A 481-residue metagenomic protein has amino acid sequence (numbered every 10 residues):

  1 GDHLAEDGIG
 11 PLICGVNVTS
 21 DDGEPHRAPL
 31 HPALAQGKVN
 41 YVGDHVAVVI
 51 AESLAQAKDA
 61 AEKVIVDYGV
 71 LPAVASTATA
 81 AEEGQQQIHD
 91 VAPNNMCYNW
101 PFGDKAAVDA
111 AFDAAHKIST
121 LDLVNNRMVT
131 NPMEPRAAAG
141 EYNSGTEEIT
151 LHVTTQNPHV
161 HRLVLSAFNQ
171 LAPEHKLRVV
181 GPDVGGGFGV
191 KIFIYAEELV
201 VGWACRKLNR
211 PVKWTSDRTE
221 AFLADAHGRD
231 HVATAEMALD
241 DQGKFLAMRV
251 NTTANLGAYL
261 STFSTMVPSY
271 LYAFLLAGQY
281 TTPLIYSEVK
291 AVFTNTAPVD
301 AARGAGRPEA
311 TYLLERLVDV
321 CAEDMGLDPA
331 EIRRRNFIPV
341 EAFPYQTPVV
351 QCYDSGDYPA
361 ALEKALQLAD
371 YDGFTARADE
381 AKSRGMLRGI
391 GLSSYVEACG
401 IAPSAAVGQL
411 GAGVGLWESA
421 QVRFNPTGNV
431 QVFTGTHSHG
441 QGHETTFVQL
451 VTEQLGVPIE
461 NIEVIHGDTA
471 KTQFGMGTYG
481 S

Functional and structural regions predicted by a protein language model:
G1, A47-Y68, A137-L208, T265-L275 (+6 more regions): Alpha-helical support elements that line or immediately flank enzyme active sites and cofactor-binding pockets
G1-P93, K207: Flexible, low-hydrophobicity surface segments
H3, T155-P158, P182-G187, S216-A226 (+5 more regions): Acidic, glycine-rich active-site loops and adjacent beta-strand->loop/helix elements that engage anionic groups
D7-C14, A60-K63, R162-V164, F188-I194 (+8 more regions): Short acidic, glycine/serine/threonine-rich loops at helix termini
G15-P29, N94-A138, D230-R316, V407-E418 (+1 more regions): Glycine-rich loop/linker segments at domain edges
H45, E52-S53, R206-G257: Phosphate/diphosphate-binding loops
E82-N169, F337-N429: Helix-loop-helix junctions that connect adjacent transmembrane helices in secondary transporters/permeases, recognized
H175-P182, N209-T219, L246-N251, T282 (+4 more regions): Beta-strand segments within the central parallel beta-sheet cores of soluble alpha/beta enzyme folds
